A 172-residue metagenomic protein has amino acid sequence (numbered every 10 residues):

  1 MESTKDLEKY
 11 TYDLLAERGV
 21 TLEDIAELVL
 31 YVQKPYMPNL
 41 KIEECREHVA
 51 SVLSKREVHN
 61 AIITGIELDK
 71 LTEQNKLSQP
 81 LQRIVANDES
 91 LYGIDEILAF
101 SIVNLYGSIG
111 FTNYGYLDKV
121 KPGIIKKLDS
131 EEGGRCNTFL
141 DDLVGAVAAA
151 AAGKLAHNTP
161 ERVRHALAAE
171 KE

Functional and structural regions predicted by a protein language model:
E2-D69: N-terminal interaction modules that seed assembly of large macromolecular complexes
T4, R18, P38, I42 (+4 more regions): Intrinsic-disorder-associated interaction segments
K5, K9, K34, K41 (+7 more regions): Context-gated lysine
E27, V32-K34, A61-G65, N75-P80 (+5 more regions): Generic alpha-helix signal with a bias toward terminal, lower-confidence helices and secondary-structure junctions
E27-Y31, T64-G65, L98-S108, D142-A152: Short, hydrophobic/amphipathic alpha-helical patches that form generic packing surfaces within helical domains
Y31, T72-E73, P80-Q82, I125-E132 (+1 more regions): Aliphatic-rich, non-membrane protein domains
E44-K119: Long, charge-patterned amphipathic interaction tracts in eukaryotic proteins
Y114-E172: Glycine-rich, aromatic-bearing surface loops/beta-hairpins
